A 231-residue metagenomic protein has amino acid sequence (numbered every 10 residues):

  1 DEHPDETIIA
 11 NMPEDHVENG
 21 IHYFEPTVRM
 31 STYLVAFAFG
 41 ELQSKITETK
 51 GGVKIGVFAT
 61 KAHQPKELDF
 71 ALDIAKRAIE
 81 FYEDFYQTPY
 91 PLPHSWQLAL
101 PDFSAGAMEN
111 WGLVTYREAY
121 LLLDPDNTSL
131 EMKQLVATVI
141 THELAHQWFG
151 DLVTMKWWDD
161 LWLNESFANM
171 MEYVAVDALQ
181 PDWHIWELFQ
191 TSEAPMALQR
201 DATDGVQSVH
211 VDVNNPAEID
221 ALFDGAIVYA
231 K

Functional and structural regions predicted by a protein language model:
D1-D73: Non-catalytic architectural context of zinc metalloproteases
F24, G56-K231: Hydrophobic alpha-helical and helix-loop surface patches within well-folded domains that function as non-catalytic
